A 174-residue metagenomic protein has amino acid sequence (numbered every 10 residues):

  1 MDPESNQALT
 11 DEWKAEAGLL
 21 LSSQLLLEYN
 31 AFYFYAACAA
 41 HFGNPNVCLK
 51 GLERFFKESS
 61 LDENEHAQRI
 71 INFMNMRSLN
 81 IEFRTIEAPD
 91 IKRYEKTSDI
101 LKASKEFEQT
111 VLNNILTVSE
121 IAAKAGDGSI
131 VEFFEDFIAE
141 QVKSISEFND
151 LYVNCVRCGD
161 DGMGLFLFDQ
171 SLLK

Functional and structural regions predicted by a protein language model:
M1-K174: Iron-associated oxidoreductase/ferritin-like identity signal
